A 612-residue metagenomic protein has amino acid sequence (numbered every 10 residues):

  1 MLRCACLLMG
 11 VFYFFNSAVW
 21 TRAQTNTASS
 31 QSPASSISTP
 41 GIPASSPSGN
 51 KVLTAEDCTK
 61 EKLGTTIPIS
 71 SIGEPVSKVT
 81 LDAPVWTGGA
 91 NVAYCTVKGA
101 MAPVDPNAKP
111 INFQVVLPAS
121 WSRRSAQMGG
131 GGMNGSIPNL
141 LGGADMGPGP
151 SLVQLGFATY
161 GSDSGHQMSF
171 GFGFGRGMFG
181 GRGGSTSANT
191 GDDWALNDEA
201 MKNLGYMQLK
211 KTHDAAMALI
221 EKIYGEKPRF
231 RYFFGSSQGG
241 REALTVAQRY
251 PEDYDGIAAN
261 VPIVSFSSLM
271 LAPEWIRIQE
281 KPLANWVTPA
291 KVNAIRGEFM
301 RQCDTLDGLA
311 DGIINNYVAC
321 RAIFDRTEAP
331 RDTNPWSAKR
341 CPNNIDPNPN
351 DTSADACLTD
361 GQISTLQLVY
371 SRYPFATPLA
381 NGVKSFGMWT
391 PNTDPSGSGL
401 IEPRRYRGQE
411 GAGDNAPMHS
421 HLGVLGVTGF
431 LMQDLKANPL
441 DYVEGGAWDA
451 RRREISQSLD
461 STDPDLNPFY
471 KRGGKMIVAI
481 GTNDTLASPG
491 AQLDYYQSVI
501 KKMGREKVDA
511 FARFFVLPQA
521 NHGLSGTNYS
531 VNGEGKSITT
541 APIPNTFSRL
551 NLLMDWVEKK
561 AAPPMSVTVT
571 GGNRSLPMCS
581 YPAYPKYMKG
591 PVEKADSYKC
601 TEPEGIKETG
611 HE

Functional and structural regions predicted by a protein language model:
A5-S17: Bacterial N-terminal signal peptides
T25-R124, I137-G147, R182, A310-I314 (+6 more regions): Catalytic-loop region of hydrolases
Q114, V153-D163, K475, F511-R513: A fold-wide structural signal in alpha/beta-hydrolase
G132-G225, L271-A272, A437-S458, A520-T539: Cap/lid segment of the alpha/beta-hydrolase catalytic domain
G235-G239, A243: Gly/Ala-rich beta-loop-alpha elbow adjacent to hydrolase catalytic centers
R249-E252, G256-N293, N316-V318, I401 (+2 more regions): Hydrolase active-site cap/lid region
V478-I480: Short beta-strand/loop motif that positions the catalytic acidic residue of the alpha/beta-hydrolase fold
L486-G490: Conserved alpha/beta-hydrolase "acid-adjacent" motif
